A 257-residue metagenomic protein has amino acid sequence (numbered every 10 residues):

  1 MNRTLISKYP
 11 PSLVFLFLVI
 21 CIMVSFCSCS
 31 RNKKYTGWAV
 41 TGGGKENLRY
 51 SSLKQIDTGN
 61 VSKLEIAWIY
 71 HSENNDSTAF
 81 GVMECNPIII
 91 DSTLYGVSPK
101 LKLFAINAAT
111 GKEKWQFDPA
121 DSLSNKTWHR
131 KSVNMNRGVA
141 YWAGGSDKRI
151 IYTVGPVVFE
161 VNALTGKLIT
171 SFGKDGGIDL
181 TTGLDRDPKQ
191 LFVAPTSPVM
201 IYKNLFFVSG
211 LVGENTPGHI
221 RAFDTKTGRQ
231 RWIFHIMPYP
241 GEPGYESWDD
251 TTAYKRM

Functional and structural regions predicted by a protein language model:
N2-L16: Bacterial N-terminal signal peptides that target proteins for export
V14-S25: Bacterial N-terminal signal peptides
K33-S77, K112-W128, K167-P188, R229-I236 (+1 more regions): Aromatic (tryptophan-biased) beta-strands that constitute blades/sheets of beta-rich domains
W38-G42, F80-K100, R130-V158, Q190-E214 (+1 more regions): Repeat-blade elements of multi-bladed beta-propeller folds
S72-I88, P99-A143, T182: Blade-loop segments of beta-propeller domains
K102-F104, V157-F159, H219-R221: A short loop-to-beta-strand structural motif that recurs across blades of beta-propeller domains
V161, G166, G218-Q230: Beta-propeller blade signature
